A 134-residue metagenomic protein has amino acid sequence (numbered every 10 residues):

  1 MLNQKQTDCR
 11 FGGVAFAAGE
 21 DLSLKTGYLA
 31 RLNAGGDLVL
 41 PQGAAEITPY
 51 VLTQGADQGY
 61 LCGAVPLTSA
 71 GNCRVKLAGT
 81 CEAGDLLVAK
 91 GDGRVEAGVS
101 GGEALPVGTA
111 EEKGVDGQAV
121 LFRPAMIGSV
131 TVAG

Functional and structural regions predicted by a protein language model:
M1-G134: Glycine-anchored, exposed beta-strand/edge motif detector
